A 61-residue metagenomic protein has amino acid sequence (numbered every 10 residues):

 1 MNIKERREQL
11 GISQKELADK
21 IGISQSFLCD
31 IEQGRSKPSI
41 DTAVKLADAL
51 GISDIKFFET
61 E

Functional and structural regions predicted by a protein language model:
N2-K20: Short basic helix-loop element that most often maps to the first helix and adjoining turn of HTH DNA-binding modules
I3, L17-A18, L28-I31, F57: Conserved hydrophobic/aromatic packing and binding residues within compact polymer-binding modules
G22-K37: Recognition helix of helix-turn-helix/homeodomain-like DNA-binding domains that insert into the DNA major groove
E32, T42, E61: DNA major-groove recognition helix of helix-turn-helix
R35-D48: Short, basic-rich loop-to-helix N-cap that marks the start of a DNA-contacting helix
L50-E61: Short C-terminal boundary/hinge segments that cap the last helix of small helical domains
